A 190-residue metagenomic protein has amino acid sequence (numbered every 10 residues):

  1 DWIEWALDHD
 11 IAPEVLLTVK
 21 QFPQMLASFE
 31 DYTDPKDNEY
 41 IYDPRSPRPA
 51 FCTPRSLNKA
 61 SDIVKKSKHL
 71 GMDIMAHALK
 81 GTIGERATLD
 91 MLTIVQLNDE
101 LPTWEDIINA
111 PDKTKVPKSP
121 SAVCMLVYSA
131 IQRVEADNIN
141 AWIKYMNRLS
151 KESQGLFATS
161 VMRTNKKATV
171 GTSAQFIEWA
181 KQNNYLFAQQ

Functional and structural regions predicted by a protein language model:
D1-Q190: C-terminal regulatory/interaction module of P-loop NTP-utilizing enzymes
